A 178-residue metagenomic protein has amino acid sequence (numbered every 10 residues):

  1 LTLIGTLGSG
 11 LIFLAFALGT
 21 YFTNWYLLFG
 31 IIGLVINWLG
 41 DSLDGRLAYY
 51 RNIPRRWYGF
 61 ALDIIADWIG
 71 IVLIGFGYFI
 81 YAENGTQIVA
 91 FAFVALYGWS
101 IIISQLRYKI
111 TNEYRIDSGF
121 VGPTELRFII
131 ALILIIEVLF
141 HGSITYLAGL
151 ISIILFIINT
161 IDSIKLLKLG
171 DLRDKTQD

Functional and structural regions predicted by a protein language model:
L1-I31, L73-D178: Hydrophobic alpha-helical transmembrane segments
F29-F76, I103-R107, I164-K168: Acidic (Asp/Glu-rich) catalytic motifs at the cytosolic membrane interface
